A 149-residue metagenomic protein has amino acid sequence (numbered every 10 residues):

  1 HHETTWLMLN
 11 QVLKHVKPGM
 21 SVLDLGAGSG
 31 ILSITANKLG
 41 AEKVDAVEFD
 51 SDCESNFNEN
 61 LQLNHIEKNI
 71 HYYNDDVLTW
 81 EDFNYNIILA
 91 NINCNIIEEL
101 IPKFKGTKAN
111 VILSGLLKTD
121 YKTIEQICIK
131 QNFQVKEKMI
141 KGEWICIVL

Functional and structural regions predicted by a protein language model:
H2-V77: Conserved SAM/SAH cofactor-binding pocket of Class I
N10, F49-V148: S-adenosylmethionine
